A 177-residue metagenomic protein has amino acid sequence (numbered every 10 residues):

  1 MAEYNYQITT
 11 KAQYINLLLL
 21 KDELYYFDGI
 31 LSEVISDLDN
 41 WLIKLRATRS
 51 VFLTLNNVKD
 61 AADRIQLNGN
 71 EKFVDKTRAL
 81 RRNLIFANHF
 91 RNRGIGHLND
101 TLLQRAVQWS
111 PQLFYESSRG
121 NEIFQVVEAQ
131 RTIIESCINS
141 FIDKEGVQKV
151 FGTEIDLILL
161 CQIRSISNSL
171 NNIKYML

Functional and structural regions predicted by a protein language model:
M1-F86, T101-R105, S110-L177: Amphipathic alpha-helical interface segments
H89-G96: Long, charged low-complexity segments
